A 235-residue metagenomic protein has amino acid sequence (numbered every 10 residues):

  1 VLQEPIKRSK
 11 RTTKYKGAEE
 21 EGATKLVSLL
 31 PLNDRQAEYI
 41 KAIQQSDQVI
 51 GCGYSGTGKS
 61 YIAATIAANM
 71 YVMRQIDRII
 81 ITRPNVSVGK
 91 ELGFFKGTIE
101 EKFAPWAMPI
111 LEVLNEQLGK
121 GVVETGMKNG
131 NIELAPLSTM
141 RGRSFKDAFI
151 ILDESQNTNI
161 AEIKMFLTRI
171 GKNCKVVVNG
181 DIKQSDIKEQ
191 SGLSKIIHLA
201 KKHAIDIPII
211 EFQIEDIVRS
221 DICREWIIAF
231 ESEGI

Functional and structural regions predicted by a protein language model:
L2-Q3: N-terminal targeting/trafficking signals and adjacent low-complexity tails
K7-R8, T13-L152, Q156-I235: Conserved helicase motor core of SF1/SF2 NTP-dependent helicases
